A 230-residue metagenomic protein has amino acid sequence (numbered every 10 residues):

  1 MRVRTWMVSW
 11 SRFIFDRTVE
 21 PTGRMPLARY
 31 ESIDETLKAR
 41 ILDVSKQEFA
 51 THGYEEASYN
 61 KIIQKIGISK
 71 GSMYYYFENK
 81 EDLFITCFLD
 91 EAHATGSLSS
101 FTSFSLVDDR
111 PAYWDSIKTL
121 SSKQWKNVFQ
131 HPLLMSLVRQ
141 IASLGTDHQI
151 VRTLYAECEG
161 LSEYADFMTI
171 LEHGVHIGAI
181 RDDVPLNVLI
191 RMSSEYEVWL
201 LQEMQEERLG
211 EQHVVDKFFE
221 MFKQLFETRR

Functional and structural regions predicted by a protein language model:
M1-M25, T119-K126, A165, T169-I177 (+2 more regions): C-terminal peripheral helix-coil segments that are non-catalytic and often amphipathic
P26, R40, E48-D82, T86-C87: Helix-turn-helix
L37, E163, L186-I190, E211 (+1 more regions): Short amphipathic alpha-helix in the helical subdomain of ABC transporter nucleotide-binding domains
E78, L83-S103: Histidine- and aromatic-rich ligand-binding microenvironments
T86, S100-P132, L186, S193 (+1 more regions): Hydrophobic alpha-helical connector segments
H93-F101, Q130-L133, L137, H148-A179 (+1 more regions): Amphipathic alpha-helical packing segments from all-alpha helical-bundle domains
S116, K123, N127-V151, Q202: Amphipathic alpha-helical segments used for helix-helix packing
